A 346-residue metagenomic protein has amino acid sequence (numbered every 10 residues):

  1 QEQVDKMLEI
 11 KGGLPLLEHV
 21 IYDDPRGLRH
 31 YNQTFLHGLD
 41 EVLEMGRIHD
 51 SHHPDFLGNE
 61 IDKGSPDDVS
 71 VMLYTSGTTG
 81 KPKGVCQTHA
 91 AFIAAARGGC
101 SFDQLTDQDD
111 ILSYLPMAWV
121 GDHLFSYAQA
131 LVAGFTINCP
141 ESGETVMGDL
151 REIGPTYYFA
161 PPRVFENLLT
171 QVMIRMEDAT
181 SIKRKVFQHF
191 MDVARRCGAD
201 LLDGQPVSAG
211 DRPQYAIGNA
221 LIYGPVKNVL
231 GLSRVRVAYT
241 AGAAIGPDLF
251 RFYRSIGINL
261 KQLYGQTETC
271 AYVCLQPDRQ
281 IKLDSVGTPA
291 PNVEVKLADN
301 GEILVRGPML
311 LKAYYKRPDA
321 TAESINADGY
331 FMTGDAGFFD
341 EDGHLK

Functional and structural regions predicted by a protein language model:
Q1-M45, N59: Structural core segment of the AMP-binding/adenylate-forming
L14-E18, A133-F135, S233-R236, G257-I258: A short helix->loop->beta-strand "cap" motif at the edges of active sites that frequently abuts
H37, R47-Y74, K81, Q104-D110: Conserved pre-ATP/AMP-binding loop-to-beta segment of ANL
H37-E41, T156-F159, Q171-I281: Gly/Ser/Thr-rich phosphate-binding loop
S70-A96: Conserved AMP-binding A3 loop
I93-D110, M117-Y223: Conserved AMP-binding/adenylation subdomain of ANL enzymes
L115-W119, G242-A244: Conserved AMP-binding
P289-K346: Conserved ATP-binding/catalytic segment of the ANL
